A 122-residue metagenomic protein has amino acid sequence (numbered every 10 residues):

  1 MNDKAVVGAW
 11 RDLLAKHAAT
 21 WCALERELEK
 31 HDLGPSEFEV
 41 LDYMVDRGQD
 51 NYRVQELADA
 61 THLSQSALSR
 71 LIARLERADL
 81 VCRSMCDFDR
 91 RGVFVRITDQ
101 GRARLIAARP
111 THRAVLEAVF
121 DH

Functional and structural regions predicted by a protein language model:
M1-H31, A78-L80: N-terminal leader segment of winged-helix/HTH proteins
N2-A5, L33, I97, H122: Alpha-helical hairpin
G8, D12, E39-Y43, A103: Pre-recognition alpha-helix immediately N-terminal to the DNA-recognition helix within helix-turn-helix or winged-helix
A15, A19, A23, D59-A60 (+3 more regions): Alpha-helical structural segments
C22-S64: N-terminal helix-turn-helix DNA-binding core of bacterial DNA-binding proteins
V54, I72-A73: Short, hydrophobic-biased segments on the C-terminal half of alpha helices that form "recognition helices"
A73-H122: Charged, amphipathic alpha-helical coiled-coil/dimerization segments
